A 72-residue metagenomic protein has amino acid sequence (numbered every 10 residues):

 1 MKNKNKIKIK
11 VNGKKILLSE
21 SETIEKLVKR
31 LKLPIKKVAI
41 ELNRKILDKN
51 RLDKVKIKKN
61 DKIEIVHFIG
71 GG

Functional and structural regions predicted by a protein language model:
M1-G71: Ubiquitin-like/PB1-type beta-grasp interaction modules and other compact soluble beta-rich domains
